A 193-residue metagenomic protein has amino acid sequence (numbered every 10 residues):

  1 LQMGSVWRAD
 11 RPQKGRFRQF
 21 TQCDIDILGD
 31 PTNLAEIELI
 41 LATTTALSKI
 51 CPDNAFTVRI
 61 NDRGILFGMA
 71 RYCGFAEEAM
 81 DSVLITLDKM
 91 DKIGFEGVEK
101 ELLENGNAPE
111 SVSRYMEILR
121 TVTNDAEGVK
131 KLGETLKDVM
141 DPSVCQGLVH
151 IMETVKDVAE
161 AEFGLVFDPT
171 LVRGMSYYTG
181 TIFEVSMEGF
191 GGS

Functional and structural regions predicted by a protein language model:
L1, C51-V58, E77-D81: Short secondary-structure capping/junction motifs at helix and strand boundaries
Q2-D53, G64, E99-S193: Positively charged, Gly/Ser-enriched RNA/tRNA-binding surfaces
A46-I50, Y72, M90: Change "in soluble alpha/beta enzymes" to "in soluble alpha/beta proteins
T57-G68: Glycine-rich, mobile lid/loop segments that gate access to catalytic sites or pores
R59-N61, K89-G94, S143: Short acidic alpha-helix initiation/capping motifs at coil-to-helix transition points, especially at protein N-termini
L66-F67, R71, E96: Amphipathic alpha-helical core segments of compact helical bundles
G74-L103, M187-F190: Acidic, His- and aromatic-enriched active-site or binding-groove loops in soluble protein domains that engage sugars
